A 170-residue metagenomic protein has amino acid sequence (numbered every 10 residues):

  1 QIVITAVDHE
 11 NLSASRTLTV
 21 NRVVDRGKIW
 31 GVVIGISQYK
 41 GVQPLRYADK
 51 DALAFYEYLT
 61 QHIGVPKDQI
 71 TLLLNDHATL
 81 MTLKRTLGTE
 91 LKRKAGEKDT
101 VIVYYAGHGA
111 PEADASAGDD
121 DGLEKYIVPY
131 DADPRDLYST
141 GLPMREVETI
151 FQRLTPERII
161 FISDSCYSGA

Functional and structural regions predicted by a protein language model:
Q1-I4, D99: Exposed beta-strand face motif in extracellular beta-rich ectodomains
A6-D8: Conserved structural position at the C-terminal beta-strand of extracellular beta-sandwich adhesion modules
E10-L18, A52, E57-D99, Y138-E148: Functional beta-strand-loop-alpha-helix junction segments that form "active/interaction loops" within catalytic
T17-S37: Low-complexity, Pro/Ser/Thr- and charge-rich linker/hinge segments at domain boundaries
K28, L80-A106, A110-A170: Caspase-like (clan CD) cysteine peptidase catalytic core
G31-G41, D68-Q69, Y130: Acidic/histidine-rich, surface-exposed loop or edge segments in extracytoplasmic proteins
G35, F55, V103: Terminal peptide-recognition signature
Y39-L53, E57: Glycine- and acidic-residue-enriched helix-capping/strand-helix junction motifs
